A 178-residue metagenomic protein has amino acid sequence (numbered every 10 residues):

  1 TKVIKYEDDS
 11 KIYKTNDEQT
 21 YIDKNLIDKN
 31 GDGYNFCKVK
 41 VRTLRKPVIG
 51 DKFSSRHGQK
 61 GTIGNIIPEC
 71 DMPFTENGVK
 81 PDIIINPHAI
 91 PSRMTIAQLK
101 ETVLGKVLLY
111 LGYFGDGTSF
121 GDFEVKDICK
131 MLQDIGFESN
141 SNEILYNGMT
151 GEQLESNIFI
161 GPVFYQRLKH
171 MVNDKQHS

Functional and structural regions predicted by a protein language model:
T1-S178: Intrinsically disordered, low-complexity regulatory segments
